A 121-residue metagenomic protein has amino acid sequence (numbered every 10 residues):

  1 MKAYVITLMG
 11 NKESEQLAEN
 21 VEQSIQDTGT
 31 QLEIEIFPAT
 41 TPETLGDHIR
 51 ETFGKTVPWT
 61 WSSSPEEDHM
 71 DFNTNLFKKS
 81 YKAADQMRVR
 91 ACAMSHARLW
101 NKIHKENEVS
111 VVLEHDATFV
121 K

Functional and structural regions predicted by a protein language model:
M1-L113, A117-K121: An acidic/histidine-cluster motif and surrounding catalytic segment that typifies divalent-metal-assisted enzyme active
